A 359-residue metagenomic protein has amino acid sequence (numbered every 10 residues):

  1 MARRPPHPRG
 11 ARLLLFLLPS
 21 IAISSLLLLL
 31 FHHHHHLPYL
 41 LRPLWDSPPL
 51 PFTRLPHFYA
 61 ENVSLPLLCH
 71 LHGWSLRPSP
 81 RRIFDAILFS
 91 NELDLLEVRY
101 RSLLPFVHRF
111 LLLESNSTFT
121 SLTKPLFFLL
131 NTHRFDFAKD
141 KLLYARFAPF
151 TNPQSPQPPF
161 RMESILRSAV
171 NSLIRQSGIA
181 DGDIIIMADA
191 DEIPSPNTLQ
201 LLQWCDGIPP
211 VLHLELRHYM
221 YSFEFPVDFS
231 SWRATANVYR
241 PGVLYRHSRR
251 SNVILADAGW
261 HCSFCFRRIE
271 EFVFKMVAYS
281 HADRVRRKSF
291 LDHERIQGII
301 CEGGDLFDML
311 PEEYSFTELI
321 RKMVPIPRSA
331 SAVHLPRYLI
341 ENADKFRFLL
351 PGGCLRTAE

Functional and structural regions predicted by a protein language model:
M1-A86, N91-E92, F106, D305-D308 (+1 more regions): Juxtamembrane luminal stem/stalk of type II transmembrane Golgi/ER carbohydrate-processing enzymes
L50-I83, N116-A188, S195-Q200, M323-L339 (+1 more regions): Active-site-proximal specificity loops/subdomain of glycosyltransferases
E92-P105, R109, F119-L130: Short, well-formed alpha-helical segments that are part of the catalytic scaffolds of diverse glycosyltransferases
L93-L95, T118-S121, N152-P153, I193-S195 (+2 more regions): Eukaryotic short linear interaction motifs
F106, A180-D181, I208: Short loop/turn motifs at secondary-structure junctions
F110, L142-R146, V211-H213: Conserved beta-strand scaffold positions in the cores of enzyme catalytic domains, especially in NTP/NDP-utilizing
L111-S115: Short internal beta-strands
E192-D308: Conserved catalytic core of nucleotide-sugar-dependent glycosyltransferases
